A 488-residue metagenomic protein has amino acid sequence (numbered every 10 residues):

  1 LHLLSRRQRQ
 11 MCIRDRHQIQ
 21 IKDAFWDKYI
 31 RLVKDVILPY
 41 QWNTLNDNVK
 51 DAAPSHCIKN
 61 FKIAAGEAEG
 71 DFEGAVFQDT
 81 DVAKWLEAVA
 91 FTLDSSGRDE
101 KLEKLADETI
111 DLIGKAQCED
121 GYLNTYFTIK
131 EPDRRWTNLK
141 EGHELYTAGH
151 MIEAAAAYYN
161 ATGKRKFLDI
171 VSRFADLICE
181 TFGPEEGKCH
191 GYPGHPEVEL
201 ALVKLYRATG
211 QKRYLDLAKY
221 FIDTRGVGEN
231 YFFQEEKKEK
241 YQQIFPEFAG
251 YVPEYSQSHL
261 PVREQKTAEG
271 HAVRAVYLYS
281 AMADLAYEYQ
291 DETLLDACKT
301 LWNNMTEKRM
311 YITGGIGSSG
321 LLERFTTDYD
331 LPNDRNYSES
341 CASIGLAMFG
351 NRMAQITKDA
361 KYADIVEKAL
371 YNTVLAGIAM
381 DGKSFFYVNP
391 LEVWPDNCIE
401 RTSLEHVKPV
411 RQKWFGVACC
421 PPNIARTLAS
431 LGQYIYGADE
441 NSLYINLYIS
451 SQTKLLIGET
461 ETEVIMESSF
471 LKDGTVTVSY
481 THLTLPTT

Functional and structural regions predicted by a protein language model:
L1-R9, I13, H482-T488: Single conserved hydrophobic/aromatic residue that forms the stacking wall/gate of nucleotide- or nucleobase-binding
R7-Q10, R14-D81, D107-F127: Low-complexity, Ser/Thr/Pro/Gly-enriched N-terminal "stalk/linker" regions
W26, K84-E100, G149-K164, V198-Q211 (+5 more regions): Well-ordered alpha-helical scaffold segments within catalytic/enzyme domains
I37, E292-L483: Extended polysaccharide-engagement surfaces of secreted carbohydrate-active enzymes
S55-V76, N124-H143, P193-L205, E235-H271 (+2 more regions): Carbohydrate-binding/catalytic loop surfaces
L86, E103-Q117, G149-I152, L168-C179 (+6 more regions): Hydrophobic core segments within long, regular secondary-structure runs in both alpha- and beta-rich folds
E141-L205: A conserved hydrophobic secondary-structure block that centers on an alpha-helix together with its immediately flanking
L205-E229, S258, K266-I312, A342-G345 (+3 more regions): Active-site neighborhood of glycoside hydrolase catalytic domains
